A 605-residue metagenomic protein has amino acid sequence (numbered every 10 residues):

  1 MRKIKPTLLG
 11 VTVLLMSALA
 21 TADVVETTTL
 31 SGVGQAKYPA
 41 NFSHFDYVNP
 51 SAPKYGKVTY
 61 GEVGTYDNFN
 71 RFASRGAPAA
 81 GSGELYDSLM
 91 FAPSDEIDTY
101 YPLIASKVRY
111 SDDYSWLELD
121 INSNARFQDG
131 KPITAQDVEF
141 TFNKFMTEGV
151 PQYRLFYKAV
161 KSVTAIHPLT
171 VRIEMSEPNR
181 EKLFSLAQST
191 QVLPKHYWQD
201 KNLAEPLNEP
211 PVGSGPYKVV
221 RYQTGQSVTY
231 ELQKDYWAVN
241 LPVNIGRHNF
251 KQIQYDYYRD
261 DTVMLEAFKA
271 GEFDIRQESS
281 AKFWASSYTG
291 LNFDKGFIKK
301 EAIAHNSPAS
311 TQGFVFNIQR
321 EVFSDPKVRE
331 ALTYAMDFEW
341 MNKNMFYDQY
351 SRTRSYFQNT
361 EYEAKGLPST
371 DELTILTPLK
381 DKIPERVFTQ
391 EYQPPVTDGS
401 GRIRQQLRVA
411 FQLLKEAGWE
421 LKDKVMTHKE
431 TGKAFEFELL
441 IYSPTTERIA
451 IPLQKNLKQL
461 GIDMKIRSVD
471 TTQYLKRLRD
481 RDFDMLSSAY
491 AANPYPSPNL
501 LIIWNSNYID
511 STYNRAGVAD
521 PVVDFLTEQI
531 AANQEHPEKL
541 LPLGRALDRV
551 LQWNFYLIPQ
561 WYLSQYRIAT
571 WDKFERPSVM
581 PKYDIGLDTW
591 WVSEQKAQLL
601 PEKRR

Functional and structural regions predicted by a protein language model:
D23-D113, D120, N143, V212: N-terminal lobe/hinge region of extracytoplasmic solute-binding protein
V24-T29, E62-G64, A77-A80, E84 (+7 more regions): Detector for C-terminal structural segments
E26, H44, G64-A80, I104-S106 (+6 more regions): A structural "hinge/loop" feature
V48-P53, A73-A79, K107-P151, I166 (+5 more regions): Aromatic- and charge-enriched surface segment that lines or borders ligand/interaction sites
T65, L85-E96, N143, A187-R247 (+5 more regions): Gly/Pro-rich hinge or "lid" segments in bacterial periplasmic/extracellular proteins
P102-S106, Q128, I133, E174-L193 (+4 more regions): Aromatic-rich, solvent-exposed beta-strand/loop patch
R154-Q199, S214-Q223, P368-D381, V579: Surface-exposed binding/hinge segments that line and control ligand-binding clefts or catalytic entry sites
S162-A165, V220-E231, D256-R320, K327-A331 (+2 more regions): Extracellular/periplasmic solute-recognition and catalytic clefts
